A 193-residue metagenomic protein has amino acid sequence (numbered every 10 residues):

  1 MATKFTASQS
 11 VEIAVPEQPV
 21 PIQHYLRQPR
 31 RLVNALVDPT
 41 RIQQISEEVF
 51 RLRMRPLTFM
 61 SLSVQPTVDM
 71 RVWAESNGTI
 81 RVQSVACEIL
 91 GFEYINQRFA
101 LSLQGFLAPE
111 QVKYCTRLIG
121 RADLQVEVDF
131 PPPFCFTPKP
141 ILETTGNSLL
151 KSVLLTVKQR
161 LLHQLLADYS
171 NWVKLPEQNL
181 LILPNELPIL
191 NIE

Functional and structural regions predicted by a protein language model:
M1-M60: Hydrophobic ligand-binding cavity/cleft-lining segments
T6-S8, A35-V37, L52-M54, Q65 (+3 more regions): Extended beta-sheet lipid-handling architectures
E12-P16, R55-L57, W73-E75, A108-E110 (+1 more regions): Solvent-exposed residues in well-ordered beta-strands and their adjoining turns, especially edge/terminal strands
I22, M70, A122: Hydrophobic pocket/interface hotspot
Q65-R117, I192: Hydrophobic-ligand binding "helix-grip"
Y94-N147: Beta-strand/loop substructures that line and gate deep hydrophobic ligand-binding cavities in soluble
T137-E186: A conserved amphipathic terminal alpha-helix motif
P184-N185, N191-E193: A composition-biased, non-transmembrane "mature-region" signal
